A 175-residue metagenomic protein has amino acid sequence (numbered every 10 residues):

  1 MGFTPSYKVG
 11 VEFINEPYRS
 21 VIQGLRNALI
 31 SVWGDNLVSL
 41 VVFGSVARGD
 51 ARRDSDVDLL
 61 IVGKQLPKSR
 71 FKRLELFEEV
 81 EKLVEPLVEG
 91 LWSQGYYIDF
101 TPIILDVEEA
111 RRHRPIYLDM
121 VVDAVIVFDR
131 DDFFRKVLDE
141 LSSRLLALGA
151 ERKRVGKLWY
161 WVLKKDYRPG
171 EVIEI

Functional and structural regions predicted by a protein language model:
M1-N36, A47-D54, K64-I175: Catalytic core of pol beta-like nucleotidyltransferases
N36-V42: Short, glycine- and small/hydrophobic-rich beta-strand elements in well-ordered beta-sheets
G44, D58: Conserved G/P- and acidic residue-centered "switch" motifs that form tight phosphate/ATP-binding loops in soluble
L59-G63: Short beta-strand->loop micro-motif that forms the acidic, two-metal-ion catalytic signature in nucleotide-processing
